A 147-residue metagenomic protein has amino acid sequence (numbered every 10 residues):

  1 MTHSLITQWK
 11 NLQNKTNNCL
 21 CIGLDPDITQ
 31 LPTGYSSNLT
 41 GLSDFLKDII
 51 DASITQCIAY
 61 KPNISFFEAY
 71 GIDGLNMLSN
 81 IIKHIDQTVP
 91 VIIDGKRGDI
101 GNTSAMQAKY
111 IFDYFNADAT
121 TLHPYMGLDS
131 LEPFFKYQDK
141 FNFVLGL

Functional and structural regions predicted by a protein language model:
M1, F66-F67, K96, A117-L122: Short linear motifs at secondary-structure transitions and domain/linker junctions
M1-P90: Conserved N-terminal beta1-alpha1 strand-loop-helix module at the mouth
G23-D25, K61-N63, I92-K96, H123 (+1 more regions): A cross-family glycoside hydrolase active-site/sugar-binding cleft signature
D27-I28, T33, D99-L147: Conserved anion-binding
S65-G71, G95-S104: Conserved PLP phosphate-binding loop immediately N-terminal to the Schiff-base lysine helix in PLP-dependent enzymes
